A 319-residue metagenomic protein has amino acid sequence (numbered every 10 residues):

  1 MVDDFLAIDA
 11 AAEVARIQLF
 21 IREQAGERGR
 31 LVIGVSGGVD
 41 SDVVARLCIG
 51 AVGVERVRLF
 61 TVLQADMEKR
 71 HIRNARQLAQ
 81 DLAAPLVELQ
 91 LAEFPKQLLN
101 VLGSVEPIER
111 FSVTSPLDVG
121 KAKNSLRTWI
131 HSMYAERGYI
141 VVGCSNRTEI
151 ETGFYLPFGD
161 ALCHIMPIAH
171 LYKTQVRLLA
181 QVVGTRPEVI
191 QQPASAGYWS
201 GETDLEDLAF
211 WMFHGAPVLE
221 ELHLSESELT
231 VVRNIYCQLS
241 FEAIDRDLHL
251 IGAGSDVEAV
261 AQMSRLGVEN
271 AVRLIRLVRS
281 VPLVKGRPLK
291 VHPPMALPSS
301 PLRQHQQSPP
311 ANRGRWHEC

Functional and structural regions predicted by a protein language model:
M1-I33, L47-G50, E55-R58, D66 (+6 more regions): ATP/NTP-dependent adenylation/nucleotidyl-transfer catalytic domains that generate, transfer, or process NMP-activated
G38: Conserved G/P- and acidic residue-centered "switch" motifs that form tight phosphate/ATP-binding loops in soluble
V43-V44: Hydrophobic positions on the alpha1 helix immediately C-terminal to the Walker A/P-loop
L63: Active-site mouth loops of central-metabolism enzymes
F94-K96: S-adenosyl-L-methionine
L98-L102: Conserved nucleotide-cofactor-binding alpha/beta core module
